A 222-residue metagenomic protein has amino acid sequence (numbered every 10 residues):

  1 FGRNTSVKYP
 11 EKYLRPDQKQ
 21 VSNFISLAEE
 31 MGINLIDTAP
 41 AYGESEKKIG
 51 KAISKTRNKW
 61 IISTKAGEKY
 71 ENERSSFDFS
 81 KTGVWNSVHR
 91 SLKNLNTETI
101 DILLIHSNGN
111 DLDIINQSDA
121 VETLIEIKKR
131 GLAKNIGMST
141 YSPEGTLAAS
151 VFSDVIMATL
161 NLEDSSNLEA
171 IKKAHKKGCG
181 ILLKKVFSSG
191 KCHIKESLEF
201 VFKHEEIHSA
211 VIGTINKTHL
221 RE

Functional and structural regions predicted by a protein language model:
F1-K19, K69-W85, D111-L112: Active-site mouth loops of central-metabolism enzymes
F1-W60: N-terminal binding-site loop/beta-alpha segment at the start of enzyme catalytic domains that lines or forms
K12-A28, F79-N96, S139-A148, H193-F200: Short, acidic/polar
Q18, N108-E222: Beta/alpha (TIM)-barrel catalytic core signal, keyed to glycine-rich beta->alpha loops juxtaposed to Asp/Glu that bind
A28, I36, I49, I62 (+7 more regions): Conserved, mostly hydrophobic/aromatic
E46-A66, V121-G131: Alpha-helix-loop-beta-strand connector modules within alpha/beta enzyme cores
G50-I61, L92-E98, S150-V151, K172-K176: Acidic (Asp/Glu)-rich catalytic clusters
L92-L112: Active-site groove signature of glycoside hydrolases
